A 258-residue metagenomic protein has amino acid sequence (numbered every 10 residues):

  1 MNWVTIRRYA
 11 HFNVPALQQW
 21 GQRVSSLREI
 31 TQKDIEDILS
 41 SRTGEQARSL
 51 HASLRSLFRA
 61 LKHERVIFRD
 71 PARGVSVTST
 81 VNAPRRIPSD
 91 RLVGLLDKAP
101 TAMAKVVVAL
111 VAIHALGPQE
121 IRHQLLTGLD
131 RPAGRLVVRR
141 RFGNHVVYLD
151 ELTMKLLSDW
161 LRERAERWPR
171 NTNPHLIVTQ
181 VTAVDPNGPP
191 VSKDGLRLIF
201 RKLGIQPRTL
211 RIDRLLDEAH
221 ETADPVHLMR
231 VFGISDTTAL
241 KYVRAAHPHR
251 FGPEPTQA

Functional and structural regions predicted by a protein language model:
M1-R65, V107: Non-catalytic DNA-binding core/recognition domains of DNA-processing enzymes
I6, A47, L228, A239-L240: Helix-turn-helix DNA-binding helix
I35-E45, E64-L95, V138-R140, Q180-D185: Flexible interdomain linker/hinge and immediately adjacent N-terminus of the catalytic tyrosine-recombinase domain
K62-F68, A109-A133: Short, charged phosphate-coordinating catalytic segments
I87-P118, P132, R211-I212: Basic, Lys/Arg- and aromatic-enriched nucleic-acid-binding interface segment
Q119, H123-S158: Conserved tyrosine-mediated DNA breakage-rejoining catalytic core shared by Y-recombinases
D150-R208: Active-site/catalytic core of tyrosine-dependent DNA strand-transfer enzymes
K193-R230, K241, P248-F251, P255-A258: Short, basic (Lys/Arg/His-rich) helix/loop patches that form interaction surfaces in the mid-to-C-terminal regions
